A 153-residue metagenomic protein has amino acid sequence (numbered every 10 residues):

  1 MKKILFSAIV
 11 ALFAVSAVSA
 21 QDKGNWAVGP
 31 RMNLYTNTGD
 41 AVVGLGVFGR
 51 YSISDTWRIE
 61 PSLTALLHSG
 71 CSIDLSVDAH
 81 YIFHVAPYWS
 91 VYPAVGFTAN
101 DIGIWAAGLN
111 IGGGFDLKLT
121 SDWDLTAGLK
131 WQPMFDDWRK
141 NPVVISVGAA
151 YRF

Functional and structural regions predicted by a protein language model:
M1-N25: Cleavable N-terminal export/targeting peptides
A20-I59, L63-A65, F97, S146-F153: Short glycine/proline- and aromatic-enriched beta-strand/turn motifs that initiate or cap beta-hairpins
G24-W26, A41-L45, S69-L75, W89 (+2 more regions): Residues that define the transmembrane beta-barrel architecture of outer-membrane proteins
W26, D55-P61, P87-V91, L117-L125: Repeated loop/turn-to-beta-strand initiation elements of outer-membrane beta-barrel proteins
M32-T38, L63-S69, I73, Y81-F83 (+3 more regions): Transmembrane beta-strands of outer-membrane beta-barrel pores
R50-S52, H80-H84, D116-K118, A150-R152: Structural signature of outer-membrane beta-barrel channels/translocons
I59, L117-F153: Predominantly the C-terminal beta-signal and adjacent terminal strand-loop region of outer-membrane beta-barrel
V77, A94-F97, L109-F115, L129-W131: Hydrophobic alpha-helical segments of small multi-pass membrane proteins
